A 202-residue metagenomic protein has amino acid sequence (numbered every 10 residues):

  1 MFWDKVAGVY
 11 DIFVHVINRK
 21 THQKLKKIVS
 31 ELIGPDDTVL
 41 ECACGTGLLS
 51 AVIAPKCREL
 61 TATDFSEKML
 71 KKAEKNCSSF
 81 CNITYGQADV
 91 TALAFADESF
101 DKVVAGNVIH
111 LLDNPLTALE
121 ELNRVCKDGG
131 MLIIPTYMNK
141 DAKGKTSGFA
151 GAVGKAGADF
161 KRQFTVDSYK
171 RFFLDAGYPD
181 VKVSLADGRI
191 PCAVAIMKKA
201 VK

Functional and structural regions predicted by a protein language model:
M1-G34, L48, K72, N76 (+5 more regions): Conserved class I S-adenosyl-L-methionine
F13-V14, I133-V194: C-terminal alpha-helical "lid/dimerization" subdomain adjacent to the S-adenosyl-L-methionine
D37, G130: Glycine-centered, small-residue-biased loops immediately flanking beta-strands in adenine/cofactor-binding cores
L40-A92: Class I SAM-dependent methyltransferase SAM/SAH-binding core
T91-V103: A short acidic, Gly/Pro-enriched loop at the edge of an enzyme's catalytic core that lines a small-molecule cofactor
K102-N114: A short SAM/SAH-binding and catalytic strip from SAM-dependent methyltransferases
L116-D128: A short glycine-rich, Lys/Arg-flanked "PGG" loop and its adjoining helix->strand segment in the class I
A195-K202: C-terminal lobe and adjacent flexible extensions of AdoMet/dcAdoMet transferase-like proteins
